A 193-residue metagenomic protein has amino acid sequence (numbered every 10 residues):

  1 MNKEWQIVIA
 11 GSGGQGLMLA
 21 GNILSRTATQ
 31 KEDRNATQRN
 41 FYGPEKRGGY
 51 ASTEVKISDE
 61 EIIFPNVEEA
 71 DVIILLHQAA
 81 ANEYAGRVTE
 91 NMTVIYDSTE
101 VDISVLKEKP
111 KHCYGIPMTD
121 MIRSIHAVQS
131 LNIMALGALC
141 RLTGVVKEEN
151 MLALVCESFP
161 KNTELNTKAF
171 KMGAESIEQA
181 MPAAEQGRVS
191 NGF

Functional and structural regions predicted by a protein language model:
M1-F193: Active-site cofactor/cluster-binding pocket
